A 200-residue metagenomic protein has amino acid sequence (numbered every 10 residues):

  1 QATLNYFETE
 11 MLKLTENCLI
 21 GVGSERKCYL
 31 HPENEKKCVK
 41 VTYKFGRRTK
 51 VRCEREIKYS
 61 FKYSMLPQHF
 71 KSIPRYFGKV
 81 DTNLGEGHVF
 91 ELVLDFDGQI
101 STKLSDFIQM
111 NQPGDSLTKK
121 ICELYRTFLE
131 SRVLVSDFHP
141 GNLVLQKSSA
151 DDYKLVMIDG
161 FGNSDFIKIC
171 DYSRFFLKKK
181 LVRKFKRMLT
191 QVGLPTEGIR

Functional and structural regions predicted by a protein language model:
T3-T15: Juxta-kinase regulatory segment immediately upstream of eukaryotic protein kinase catalytic domains
E16-K62: ATP-binding glycine-rich loop module of kinase domains
C38-K44, E91, D159-F161: Active-site ExK catalytic segment of metal-dependent nucleases
S60-K71: Structural motif at the C-terminus of the N-lobe alphaC helix and the adjacent alphaC-beta4 loop of the Hanks-type
S72-D115: Conserved structural core of kinase catalytic domains
I108-G114, K120, L129-L134, L145-R200: C-lobe/activation-segment region of protein kinase-like
F138: Hydrophobic HxD+1 residue recognition
G141-N142: Conserved protein-kinase catalytic-loop position immediately C-terminal to the HRD catalytic Asp
